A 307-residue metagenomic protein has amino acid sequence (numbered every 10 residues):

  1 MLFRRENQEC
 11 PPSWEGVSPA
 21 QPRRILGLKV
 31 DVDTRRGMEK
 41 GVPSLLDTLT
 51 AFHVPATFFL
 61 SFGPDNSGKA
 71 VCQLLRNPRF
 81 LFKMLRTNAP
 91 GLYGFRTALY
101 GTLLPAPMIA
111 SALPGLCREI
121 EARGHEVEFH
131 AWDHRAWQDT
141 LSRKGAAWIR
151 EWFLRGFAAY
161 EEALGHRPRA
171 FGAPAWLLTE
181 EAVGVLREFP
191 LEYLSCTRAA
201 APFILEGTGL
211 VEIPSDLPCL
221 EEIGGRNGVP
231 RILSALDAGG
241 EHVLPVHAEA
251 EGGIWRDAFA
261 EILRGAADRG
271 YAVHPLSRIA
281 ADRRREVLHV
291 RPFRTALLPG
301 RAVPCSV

Functional and structural regions predicted by a protein language model:
M1-A170, W176-V211, G224-L244, G252-V307: Catalytic alpha-helical scaffold of carbohydrate-active enzymes acting on polysaccharides/glycoconjugates
P214-D216: Aromatic- and acid-rich polysaccharide-binding/catalytic face of secreted or lumenal carbohydrate-active enzymes
P218, E249-G252: Short Gly/Pro-enriched loop/turn and capping motifs at secondary-structure junctions
